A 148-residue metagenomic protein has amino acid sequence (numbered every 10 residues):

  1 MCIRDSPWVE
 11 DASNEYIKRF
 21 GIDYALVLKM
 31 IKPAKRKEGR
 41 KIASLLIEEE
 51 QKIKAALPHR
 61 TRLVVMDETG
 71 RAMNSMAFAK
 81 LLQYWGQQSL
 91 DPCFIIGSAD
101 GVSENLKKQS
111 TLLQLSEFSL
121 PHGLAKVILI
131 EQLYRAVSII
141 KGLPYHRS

Functional and structural regions predicted by a protein language model:
M1-D5: Conserved small/polar residues in nucleotide/adenosyl-binding loops
S6-D11: Short N-terminal binding/cap micro-motifs at the start of the first secondary-structure element
A12-D23: A short, Lys/Arg-enriched amphipathic alpha-helix followed by its capping loop at the start of a domain
G21, L57-P58, K107: Short conserved AdoMet
A25-L26, K32-C93: S-adenosyl-L-methionine/SAH cofactor-binding core of RNA-modifying enzymes
G97: Rossmann-fold NAD(P)-binding glycine/threonine-rich loop
E104-R147: Structured adenosyl-cofactor binding patch, chiefly the S-adenosyl-L-methionine
